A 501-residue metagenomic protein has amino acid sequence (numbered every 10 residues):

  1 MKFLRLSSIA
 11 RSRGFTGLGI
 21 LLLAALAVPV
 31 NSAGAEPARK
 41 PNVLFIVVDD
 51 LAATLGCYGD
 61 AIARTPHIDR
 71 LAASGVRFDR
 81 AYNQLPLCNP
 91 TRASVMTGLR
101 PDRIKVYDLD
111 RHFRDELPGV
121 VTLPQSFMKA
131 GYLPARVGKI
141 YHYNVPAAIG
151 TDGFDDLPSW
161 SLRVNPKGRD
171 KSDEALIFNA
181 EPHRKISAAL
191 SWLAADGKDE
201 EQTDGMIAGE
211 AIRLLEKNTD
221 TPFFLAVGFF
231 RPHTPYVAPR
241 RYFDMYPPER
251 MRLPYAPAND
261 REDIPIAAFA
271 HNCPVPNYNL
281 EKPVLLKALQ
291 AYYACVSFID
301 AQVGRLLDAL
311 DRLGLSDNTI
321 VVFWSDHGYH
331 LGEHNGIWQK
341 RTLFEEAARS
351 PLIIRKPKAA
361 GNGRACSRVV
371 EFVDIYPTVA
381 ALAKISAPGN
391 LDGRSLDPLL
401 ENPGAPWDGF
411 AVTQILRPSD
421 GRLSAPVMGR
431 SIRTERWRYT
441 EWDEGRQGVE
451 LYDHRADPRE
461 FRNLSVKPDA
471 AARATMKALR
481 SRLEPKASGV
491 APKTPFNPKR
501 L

Functional and structural regions predicted by a protein language model:
M1-S12: N-terminal secretory signal peptides that target proteins for export/translocation
G14-P29: Bacterial N-terminal signal peptides
A33-D443, Q447-V449, P458-P485, A491-L501: Formylglycine-dependent sulfatase
R455: Residues forming the ATP-binding cleft of Hanks-type serine/threonine protein kinase domains
